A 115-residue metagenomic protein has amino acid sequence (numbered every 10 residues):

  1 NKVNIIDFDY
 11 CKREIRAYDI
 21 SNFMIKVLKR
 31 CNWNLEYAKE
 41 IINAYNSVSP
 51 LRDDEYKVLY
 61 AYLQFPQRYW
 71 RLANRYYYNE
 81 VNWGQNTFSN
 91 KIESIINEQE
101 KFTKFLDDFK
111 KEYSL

Functional and structural regions predicted by a protein language model:
N1-Y18: Active-site acidic catalytic loop and adjacent metal/ATP-binding pocket of ATP-dependent phosphoryl transfer enzymes
V3-I5, E40, F65, Y78 (+2 more regions): Alpha-helical structural elements
R16-D19, E55, F88, E98: Alpha-helical structural motif
A17-P50, Q64-V81: Active-site activation/catalytic loop segments of kinase-like enzymes and analogous catalytic loops in related
A38-I42, Y56, S89: Short amphipathic alpha-helical surface patches that serve as generic macromolecular interface elements
D53-Y62: All-alpha amphipathic helical-bundle segments outside canonical DNA-binding/catalytic cores that form hydrophobic
W70-L115: ATP/Mg2+ or Mg2+-diphosphate-binding catalytic cores that bind nucleotide phosphates or diphosphates via glycine-rich
